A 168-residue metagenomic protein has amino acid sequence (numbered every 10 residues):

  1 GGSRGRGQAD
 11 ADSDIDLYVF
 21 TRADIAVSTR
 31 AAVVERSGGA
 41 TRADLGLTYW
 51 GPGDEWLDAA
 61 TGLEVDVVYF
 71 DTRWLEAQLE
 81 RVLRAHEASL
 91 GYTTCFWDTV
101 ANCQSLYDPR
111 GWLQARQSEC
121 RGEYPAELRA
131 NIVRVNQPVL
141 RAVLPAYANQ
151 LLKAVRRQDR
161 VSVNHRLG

Functional and structural regions predicted by a protein language model:
G1-I15, V19-A26: Active-site nucleotide-donor binding segment shared across nucleotidyl transfer reactions
G1-S3, L113, A126, V163: Short alpha-helical segments used as structural interaction elements across diverse proteins
I25-V27, L75-E76: Residue-level signal for secondary-structure boundary sites
R30-G38: Short amphipathic alpha-helices in soluble, non-transmembrane regions that often serve as interface/regulatory elements
S37-R156: Conserved NTP/Mg2+-binding pocket subregion across the NTase superfamily
V155-V163: Short helix-adjacent coil turns
